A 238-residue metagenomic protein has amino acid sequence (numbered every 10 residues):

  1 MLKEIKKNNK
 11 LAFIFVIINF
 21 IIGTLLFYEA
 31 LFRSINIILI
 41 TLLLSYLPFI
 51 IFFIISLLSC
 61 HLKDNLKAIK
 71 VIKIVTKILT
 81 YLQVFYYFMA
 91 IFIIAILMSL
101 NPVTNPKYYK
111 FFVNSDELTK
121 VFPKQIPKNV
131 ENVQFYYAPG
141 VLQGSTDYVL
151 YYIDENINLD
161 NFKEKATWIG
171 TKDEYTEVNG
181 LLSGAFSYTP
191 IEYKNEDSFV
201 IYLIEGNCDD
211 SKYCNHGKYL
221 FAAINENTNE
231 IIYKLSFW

Functional and structural regions predicted by a protein language model:
K3-F15: N-terminal membrane topogenic signal
K7, N36, K67-V71: Juxtamembrane loop-transmembrane helix junctions in multi-pass integral membrane proteins, especially the extracellular
A12-F15, F27-I35, Y46, V75-T76 (+1 more regions): Non-catalytic accessory regions used for complex assembly or targeting
I17-C60: Membrane-embedded alpha-helical segments of integral membrane proteins
Y28-I35, H61-N65, A95-V103: Transmembrane helix-loop junctions in multipass membrane proteins, especially transporters and channels
P48-V84: Cytosolic-side transmembrane helix boundary signature
Y86-K163, W168: N-terminal export/targeting and maturation segments
A166-W238: Extracytoplasmic electrostatic interaction patches
